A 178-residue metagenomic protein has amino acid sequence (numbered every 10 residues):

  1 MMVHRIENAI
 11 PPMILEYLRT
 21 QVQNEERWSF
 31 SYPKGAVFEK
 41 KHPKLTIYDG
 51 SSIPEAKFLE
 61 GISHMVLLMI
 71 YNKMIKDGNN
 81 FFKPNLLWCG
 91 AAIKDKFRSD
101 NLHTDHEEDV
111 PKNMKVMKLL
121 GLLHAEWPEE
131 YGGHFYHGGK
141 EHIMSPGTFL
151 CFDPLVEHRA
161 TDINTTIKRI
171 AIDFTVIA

Functional and structural regions predicted by a protein language model:
M1-K83: Non-heme Fe(II)/2-oxoglutarate
I75-A178: Catalytic core of non-heme Fe(II) oxygenases with the double-stranded beta-helix
